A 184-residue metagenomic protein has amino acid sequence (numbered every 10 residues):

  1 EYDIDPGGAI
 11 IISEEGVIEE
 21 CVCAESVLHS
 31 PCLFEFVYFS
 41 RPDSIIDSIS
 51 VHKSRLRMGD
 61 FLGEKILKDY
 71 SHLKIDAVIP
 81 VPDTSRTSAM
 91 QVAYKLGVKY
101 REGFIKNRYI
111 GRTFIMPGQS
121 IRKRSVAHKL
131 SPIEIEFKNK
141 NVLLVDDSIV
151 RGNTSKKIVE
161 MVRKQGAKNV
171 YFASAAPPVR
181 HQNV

Functional and structural regions predicted by a protein language model:
E1-V184: PRPP-associated nucleotide enzymes
